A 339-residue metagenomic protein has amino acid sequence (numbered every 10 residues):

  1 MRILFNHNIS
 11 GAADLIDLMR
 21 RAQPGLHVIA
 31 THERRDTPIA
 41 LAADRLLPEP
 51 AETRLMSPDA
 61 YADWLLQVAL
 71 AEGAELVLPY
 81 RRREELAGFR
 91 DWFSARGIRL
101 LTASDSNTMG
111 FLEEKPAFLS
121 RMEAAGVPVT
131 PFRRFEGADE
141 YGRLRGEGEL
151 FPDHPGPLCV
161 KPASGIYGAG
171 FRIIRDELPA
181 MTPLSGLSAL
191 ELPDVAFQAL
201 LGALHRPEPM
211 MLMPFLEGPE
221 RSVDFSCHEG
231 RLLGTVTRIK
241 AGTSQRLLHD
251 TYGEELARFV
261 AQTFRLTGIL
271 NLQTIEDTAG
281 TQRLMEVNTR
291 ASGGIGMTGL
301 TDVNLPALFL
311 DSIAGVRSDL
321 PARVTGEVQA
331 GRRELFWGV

Functional and structural regions predicted by a protein language model:
M1-D105: ATP-binding N-terminal substructure of ATP-dependent carboxylate-amine bond-forming enzymes
N6, A241-E255, F259-V339: ATP-dependent carboxylate activation and anion-phosphoryl transfer catalytic cores that bind Mg-ATP to form
N8-A12, R82-E84, F135-E140, L216-G218: Short beta->alpha connector loops
I39-L41, M56-D59, T108-P116, G168-A169 (+1 more regions): Short, charged, surface-exposed secondary-structure boundary motifs
M109-P209: Active-site nucleotide/adenylate-binding loops and adjacent lid/helix of ATP-dependent enzymes
L184-F264, I275-R283: Phosphate-binding site of ATP-dependent enzymes
